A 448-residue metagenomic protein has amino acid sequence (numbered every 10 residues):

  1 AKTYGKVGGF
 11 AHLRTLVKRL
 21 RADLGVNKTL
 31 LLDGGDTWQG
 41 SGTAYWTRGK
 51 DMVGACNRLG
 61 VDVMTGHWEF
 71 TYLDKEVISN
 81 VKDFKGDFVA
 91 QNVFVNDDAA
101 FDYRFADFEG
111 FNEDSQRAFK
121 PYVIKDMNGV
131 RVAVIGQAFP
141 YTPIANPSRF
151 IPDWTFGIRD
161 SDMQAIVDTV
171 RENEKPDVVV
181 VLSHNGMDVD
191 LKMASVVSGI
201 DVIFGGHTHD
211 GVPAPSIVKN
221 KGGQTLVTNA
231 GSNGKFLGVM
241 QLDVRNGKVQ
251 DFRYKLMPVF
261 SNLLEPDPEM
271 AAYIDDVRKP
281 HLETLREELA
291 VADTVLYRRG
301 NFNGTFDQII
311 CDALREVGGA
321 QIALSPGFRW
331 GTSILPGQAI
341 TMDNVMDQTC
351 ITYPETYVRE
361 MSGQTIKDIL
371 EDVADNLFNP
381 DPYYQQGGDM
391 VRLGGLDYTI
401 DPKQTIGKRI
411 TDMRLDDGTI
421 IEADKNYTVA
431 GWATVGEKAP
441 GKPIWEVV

Functional and structural regions predicted by a protein language model:
A1-K2, S148-P152, D293-G300, D347-E355: Glycine- and acidic
A1-S261, E265, E269, N301-A313 (+1 more regions): Acidic, metal/ion-coordinating pockets
T3-Y4, G8, K85-F88, N92 (+4 more regions): Feature captures C-terminal
H12, E76, P268-D276, P280 (+4 more regions): Exposed alpha-helical structural elements
K28, N173-L182, T284-E288, Q321-G327 (+1 more regions): Flexible, glycine/charged-enriched surface loops at secondary-structure junctions
R131, V295-L296, D397, I420: Short, solvent-exposed loop/turn motifs
D243-I340, T349, D401, T405 (+1 more regions): A short C-terminal boundary segment appended to hydrolase-like catalytic domains
